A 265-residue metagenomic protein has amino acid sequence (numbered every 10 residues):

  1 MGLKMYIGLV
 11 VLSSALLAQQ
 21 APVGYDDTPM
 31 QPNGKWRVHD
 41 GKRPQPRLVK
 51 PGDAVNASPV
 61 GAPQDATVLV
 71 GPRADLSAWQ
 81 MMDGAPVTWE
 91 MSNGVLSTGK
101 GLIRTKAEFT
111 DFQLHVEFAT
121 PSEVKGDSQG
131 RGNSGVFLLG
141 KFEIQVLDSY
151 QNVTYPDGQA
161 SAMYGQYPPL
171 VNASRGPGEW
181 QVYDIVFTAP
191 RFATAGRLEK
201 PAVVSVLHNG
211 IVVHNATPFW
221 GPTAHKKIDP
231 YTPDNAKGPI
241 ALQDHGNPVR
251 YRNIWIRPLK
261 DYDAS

Functional and structural regions predicted by a protein language model:
M1-G8: Bacterial N-terminal signal peptides that target proteins for export
L9-V10, L48: Detector for intrinsically disordered, low-structure N-terminal pre-sequences
V10-Q19: Hydrophobic h-region of N-terminal signal peptides that target proteins for export in Gram-negative bacteria
Q19-S265: Carbohydrate-interacting regions of secretory-pathway proteins
